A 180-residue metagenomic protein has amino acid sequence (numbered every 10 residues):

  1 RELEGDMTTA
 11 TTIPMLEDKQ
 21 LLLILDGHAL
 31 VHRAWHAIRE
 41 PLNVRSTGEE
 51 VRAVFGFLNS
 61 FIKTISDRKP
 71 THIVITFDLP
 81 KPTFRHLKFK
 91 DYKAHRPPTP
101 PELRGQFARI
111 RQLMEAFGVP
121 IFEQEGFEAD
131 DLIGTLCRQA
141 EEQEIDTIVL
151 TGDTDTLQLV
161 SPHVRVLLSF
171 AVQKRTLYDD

Functional and structural regions predicted by a protein language model:
R1-M7, T11: Short, Lys/Arg-enriched N-terminal segments with co-localized hydrophobic residues within the first ~10-30 amino acids
T9-L150, T154-D179: Noncatalytic, basic helical substrate-engagement surface that gates or grips nucleic-acid strands
